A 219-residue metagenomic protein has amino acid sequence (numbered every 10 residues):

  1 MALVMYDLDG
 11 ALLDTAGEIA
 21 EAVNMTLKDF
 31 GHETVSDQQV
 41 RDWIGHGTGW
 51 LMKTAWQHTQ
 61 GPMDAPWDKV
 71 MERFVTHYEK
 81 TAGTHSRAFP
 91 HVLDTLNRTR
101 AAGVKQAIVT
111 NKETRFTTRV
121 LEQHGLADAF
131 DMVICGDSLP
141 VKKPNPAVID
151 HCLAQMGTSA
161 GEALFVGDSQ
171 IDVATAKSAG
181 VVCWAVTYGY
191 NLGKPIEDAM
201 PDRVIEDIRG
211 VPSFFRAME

Functional and structural regions predicted by a protein language model:
M1-D94, A101-A102, E113-R115: N-terminal helical cap/lid subdomain that shapes the substrate entry/recognition surface in HAD-like hydrolases
M1-L3, Q38, R100, E113-T114 (+1 more regions): Asp-based, Mg2+/Mn2+-dependent phosphohydrolase catalytic module
A88, V109, V141: Residue-level marker of regulatory loop/turn positions in helix-turn-helix DNA-binding domains and in histidine
H91, T95, V148-H151: Well-ordered alpha-helical segments embedded in enzymatic catalytic cores
